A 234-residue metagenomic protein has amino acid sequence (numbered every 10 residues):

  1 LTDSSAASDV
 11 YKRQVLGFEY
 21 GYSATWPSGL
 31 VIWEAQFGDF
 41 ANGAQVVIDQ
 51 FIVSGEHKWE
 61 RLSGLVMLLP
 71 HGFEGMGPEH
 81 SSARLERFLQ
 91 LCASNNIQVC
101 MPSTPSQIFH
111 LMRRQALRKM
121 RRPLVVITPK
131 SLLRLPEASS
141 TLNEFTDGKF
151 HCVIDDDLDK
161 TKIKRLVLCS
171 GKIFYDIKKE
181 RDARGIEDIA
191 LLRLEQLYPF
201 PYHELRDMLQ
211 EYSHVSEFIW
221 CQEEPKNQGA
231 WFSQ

Functional and structural regions predicted by a protein language model:
L1-A7, Y11: Single conserved hydrophobic/aromatic residue that forms the stacking wall/gate of nucleotide- or nucleobase-binding
S5-A6, V31-A35, N96-V99, E187-L194: Short, basic, glycine/proline-bearing loop/turn elements
D9-K12, Y20-Y22, Q36-D39, L69-G72 (+5 more regions): Short, flexible loop/turn elements at secondary-structure junctions
Q14-G21, V46-Q50, Q107, L111 (+3 more regions): Well-ordered alpha-helical segments embedded in enzymatic catalytic cores
F18-W26, D157-T161: A short acidic-Thr-Gly-centered motif at the start of a beta-strand
Y22-W26, G55, R181: Structural motif corresponding to the C-terminal cap of alpha-helices
L30, A35-I154, S233: Phosphate/diphosphate-binding loops
W59-R61, F73-F88, R118-R121, L133-Q234: Thiamine diphosphate
